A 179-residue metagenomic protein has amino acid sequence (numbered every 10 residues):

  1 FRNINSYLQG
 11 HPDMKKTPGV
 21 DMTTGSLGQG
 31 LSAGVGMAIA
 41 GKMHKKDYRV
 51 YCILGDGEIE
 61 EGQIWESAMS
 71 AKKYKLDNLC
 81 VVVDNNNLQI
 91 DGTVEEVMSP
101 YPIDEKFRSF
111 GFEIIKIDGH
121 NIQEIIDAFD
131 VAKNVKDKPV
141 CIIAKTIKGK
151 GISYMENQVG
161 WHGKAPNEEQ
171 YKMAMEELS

Functional and structural regions predicted by a protein language model:
F1-K73: Cofactor-binding active-site loop characterized by glycine-rich and histidine/acidic residues
I4-Y7, L54-E61, N85-Q89, H120-I122 (+1 more regions): Acidic, glycine-rich active-site loops and adjacent beta-strand->loop/helix elements that engage anionic groups
D13, Q63-W65, D91-E95, I152-N157: Short acidic, glycine/serine/threonine-rich loops at helix termini
S32, R49-Y51, N78-V81, I115 (+1 more regions): Structural motif
K45-Y48, E95-A128: Conserved thiamine diphosphate
E61-N86, C141-A144: A short alpha/beta connector and helix-capping loop motif
Y74-F107: Histidine/lysine/aspartate-rich catalytic loop segments that bind and position anionic ligands
I122-S179: Glycine/aspartate-rich loop-and-adjacent alpha/beta segment that forms the canonical ThDP
